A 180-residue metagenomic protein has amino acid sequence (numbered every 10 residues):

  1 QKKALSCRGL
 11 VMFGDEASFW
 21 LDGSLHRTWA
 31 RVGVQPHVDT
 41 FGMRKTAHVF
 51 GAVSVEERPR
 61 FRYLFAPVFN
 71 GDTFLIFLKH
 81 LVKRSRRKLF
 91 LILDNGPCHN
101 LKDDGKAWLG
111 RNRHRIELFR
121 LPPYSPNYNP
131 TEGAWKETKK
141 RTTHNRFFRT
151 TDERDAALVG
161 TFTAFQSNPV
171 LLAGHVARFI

Functional and structural regions predicted by a protein language model:
Q1-I180: Short functional hotspots at interaction and active-site rims
